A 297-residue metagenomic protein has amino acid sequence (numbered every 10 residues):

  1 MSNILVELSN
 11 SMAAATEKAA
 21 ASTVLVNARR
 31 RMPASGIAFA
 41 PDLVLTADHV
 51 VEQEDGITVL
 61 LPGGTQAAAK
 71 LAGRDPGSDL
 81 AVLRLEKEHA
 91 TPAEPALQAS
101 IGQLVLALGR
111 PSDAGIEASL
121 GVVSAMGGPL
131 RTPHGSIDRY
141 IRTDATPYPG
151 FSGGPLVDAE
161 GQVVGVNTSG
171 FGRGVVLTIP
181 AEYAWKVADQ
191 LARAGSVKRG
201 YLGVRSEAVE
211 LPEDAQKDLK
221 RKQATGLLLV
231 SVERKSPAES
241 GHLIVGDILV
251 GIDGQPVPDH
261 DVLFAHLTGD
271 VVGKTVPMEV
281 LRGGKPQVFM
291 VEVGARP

Functional and structural regions predicted by a protein language model:
M1-T16, A107, P111, A159 (+8 more regions): C-terminal cap/linker of serine protease catalytic domains
E7-A15, S22-P41, A47, T65-A68 (+3 more regions): A conserved glycine-rich beta-strand in the N-terminal activation segment of trypsin-fold
A14-A15, K70-A72, R84-G115, A145-Y148 (+3 more regions): Active-site substrate-binding loop(s) of clan PA
A20-S22, A81, L85-P92, E117-G174 (+2 more regions): Active-site region of chymotrypsin-like
P41-L45, V164, A238-D261: Conserved PDZ fold ligand-binding element
Q53-L71, E88, S100-A107, G115-P129 (+3 more regions): Beta-strand/loop subdomains of soluble extracytoplasmic proteins
A72-D79, M126-I141, Q190-K198, V209-G226: Gly/Ser-enriched beta-turn/beta-hairpin loop segments
G150-L156, E210-K220, E233-G251, H266: PDZ/PDZ-like domain micro-motif
